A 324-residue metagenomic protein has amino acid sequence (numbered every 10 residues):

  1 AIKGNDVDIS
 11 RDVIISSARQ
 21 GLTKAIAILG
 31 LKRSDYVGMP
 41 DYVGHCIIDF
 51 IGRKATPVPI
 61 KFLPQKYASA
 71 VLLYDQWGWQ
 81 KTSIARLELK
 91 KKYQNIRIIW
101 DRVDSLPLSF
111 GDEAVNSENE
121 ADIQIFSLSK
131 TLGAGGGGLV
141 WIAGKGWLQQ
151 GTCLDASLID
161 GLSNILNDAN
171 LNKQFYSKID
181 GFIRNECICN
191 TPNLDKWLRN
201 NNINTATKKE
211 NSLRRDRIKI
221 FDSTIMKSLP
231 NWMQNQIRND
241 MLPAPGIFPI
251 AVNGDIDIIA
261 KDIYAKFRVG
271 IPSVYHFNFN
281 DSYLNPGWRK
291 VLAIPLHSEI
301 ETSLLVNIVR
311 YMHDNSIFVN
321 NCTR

Functional and structural regions predicted by a protein language model:
A1, I9, V13, L72 (+1 more regions): PLP-dependent aminotransferase class I/II
I2-D12, S16, Q20, K24-R102 (+1 more regions): PLP-dependent aminotransferase-like
R19-G21, L31, V43-H45, Q76-W79 (+7 more regions): Short, solvent-exposed loop/turn segments at secondary-structure junctions
I28, G144, N315: Active-site catalytic microenvironments for nucleophilic, acid-base chemistry
R53-P59, A68-L72, I96-I98, E120-I125 (+2 more regions): Active-site regions of enzymes building and remodeling cell-envelope glycoconjugates
K66-A68, L108-D112, G133-G137, D281-Y283: Short, charged, surface-exposed secondary-structure boundary motifs
G111-F126, N307, M312-N315: A short alpha/beta connector and helix-capping loop motif
N119-L171: Active-site PLP attachment segment
